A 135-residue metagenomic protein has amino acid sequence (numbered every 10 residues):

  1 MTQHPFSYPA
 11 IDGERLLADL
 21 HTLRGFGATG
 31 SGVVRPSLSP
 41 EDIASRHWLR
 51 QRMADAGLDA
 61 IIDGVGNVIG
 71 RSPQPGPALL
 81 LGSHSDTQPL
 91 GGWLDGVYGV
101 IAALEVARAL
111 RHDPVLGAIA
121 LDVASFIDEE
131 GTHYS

Functional and structural regions predicted by a protein language model:
T2-S39: N-terminal capping segment at the start of a domain
D12-T22, E41, S45-L49, V106 (+1 more regions): General structural feature for long, well-ordered alpha-helical segments within catalytic domains of soluble enzymes
A28-S72: A non-catalytic alpha/beta surface segment that caps or lines the substrate-entry region of metallo-dependent hydrolase
D42, W93-G99: Short, conserved glycine- and acidic-residue-centered signature motifs in active-site or ligand-binding loops
A56, V68-D95: Catalytic-core environment of secreted peptidases
A60-G64, L81-S83, V123-S125: General beta-strand structural signal in soluble alpha/beta enzymes
Q88, Y98-S135: Acidic/histidine-rich catalytic neighborhood of metal-dependent amide-processing enzymes
